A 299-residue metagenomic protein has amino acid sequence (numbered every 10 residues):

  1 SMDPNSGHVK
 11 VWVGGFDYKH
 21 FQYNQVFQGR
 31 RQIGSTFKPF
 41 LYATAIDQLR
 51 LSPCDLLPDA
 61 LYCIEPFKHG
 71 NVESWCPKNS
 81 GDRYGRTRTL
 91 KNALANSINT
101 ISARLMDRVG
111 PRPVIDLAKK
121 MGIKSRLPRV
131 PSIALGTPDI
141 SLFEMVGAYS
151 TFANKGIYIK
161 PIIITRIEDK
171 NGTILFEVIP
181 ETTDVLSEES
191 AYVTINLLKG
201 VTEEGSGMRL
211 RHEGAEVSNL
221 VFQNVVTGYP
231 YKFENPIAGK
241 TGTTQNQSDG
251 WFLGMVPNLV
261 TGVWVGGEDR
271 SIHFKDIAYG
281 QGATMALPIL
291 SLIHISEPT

Functional and structural regions predicted by a protein language model:
S1-D3, W12, Y18-Y23, N92 (+3 more regions): A penicillin-recognizing enzyme superfamily signal
S1-F37, L51-D55, R112-K119, V130: Periplasmic/cell-envelope proteins involved in peptidoglycan metabolism and beta-lactam response
N5, L51-V114, Y158, D169-G200: Conserved catalytic neighborhood of penicillin-recognizing serine enzymes
G7, R30-P58, A93, A148-F152 (+3 more regions): Active-site SXXK
W12, F16, V26, R30 (+12 more regions): Structured segments of extracytoplasmic/periplasmic soluble domains in secreted or envelope-associated proteins
Y23-R31, P77-G81, T89, T100-M106 (+3 more regions): Second-shell loop/turn segments in exported
D55, A60, P131-I133, I162-T165: Extracytoplasmic/periplasmic beta-strand context in beta-sandwich domains, especially the cupredoxin/COX2 CuA-binding
N71-K78, V109-G147: Mid-domain, small-residue-enriched loop/turn segments at the edges of structured enzyme/sensor domains
